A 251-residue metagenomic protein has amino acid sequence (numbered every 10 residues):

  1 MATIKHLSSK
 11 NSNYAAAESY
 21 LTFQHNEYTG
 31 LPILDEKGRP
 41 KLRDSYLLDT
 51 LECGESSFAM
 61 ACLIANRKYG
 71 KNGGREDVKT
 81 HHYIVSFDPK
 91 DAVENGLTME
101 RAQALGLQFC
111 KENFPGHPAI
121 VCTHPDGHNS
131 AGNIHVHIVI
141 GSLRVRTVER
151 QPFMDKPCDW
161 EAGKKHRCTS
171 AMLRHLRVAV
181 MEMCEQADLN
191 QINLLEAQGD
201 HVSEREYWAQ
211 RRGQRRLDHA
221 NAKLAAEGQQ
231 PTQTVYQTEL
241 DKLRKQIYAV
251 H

Functional and structural regions predicted by a protein language model:
M1-H251: N-terminal nicking endonuclease/strand-transfer module with a His-rich metal-binding environment and a catalytic Tyr
